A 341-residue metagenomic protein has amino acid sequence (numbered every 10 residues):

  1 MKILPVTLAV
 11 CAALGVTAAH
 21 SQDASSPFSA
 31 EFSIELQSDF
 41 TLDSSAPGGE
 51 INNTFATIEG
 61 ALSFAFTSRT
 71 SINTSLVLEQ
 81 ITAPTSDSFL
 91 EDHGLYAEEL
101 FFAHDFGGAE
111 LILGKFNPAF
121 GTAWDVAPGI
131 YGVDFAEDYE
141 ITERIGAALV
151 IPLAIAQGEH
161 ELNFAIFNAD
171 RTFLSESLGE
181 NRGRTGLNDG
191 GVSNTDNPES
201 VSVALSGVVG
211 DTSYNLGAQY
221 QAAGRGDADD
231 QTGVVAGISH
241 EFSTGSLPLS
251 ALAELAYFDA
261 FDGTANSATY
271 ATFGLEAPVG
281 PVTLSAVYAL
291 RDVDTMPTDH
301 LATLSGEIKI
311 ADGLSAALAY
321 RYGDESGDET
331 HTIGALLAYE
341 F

Functional and structural regions predicted by a protein language model:
D23-D43: Transmembrane beta-strand segments of Gram-negative outer membrane beta-barrel proteins
D23-P27, E159-N163, D196-T295, H300-L301: Detector for outer-membrane/organellar transmembrane beta-barrel domains, recognizing the amphipathic beta-strand
S25-P27, A56, S63-S71, F106-A109 (+5 more regions): Outer-membrane beta-barrel channels and translocator barrels
L36-S44, L76-T82, F106-G108, K115-A119 (+11 more regions): Transmembrane beta-strands of outer-membrane beta-barrel pores
Q37-T57, T85-S88, L187-G191: Surface-exposed strand-loop-strand hairpins of Gram-negative outer-membrane beta-barrel proteins
E50-I58, H93-E98, D105, I141-A147 (+5 more regions): Residues that define the transmembrane beta-barrel architecture of outer-membrane proteins
F55-T172: Outer membrane beta-barrel
I308, E329-F341: Outer-membrane beta-barrel "beta-signal"
